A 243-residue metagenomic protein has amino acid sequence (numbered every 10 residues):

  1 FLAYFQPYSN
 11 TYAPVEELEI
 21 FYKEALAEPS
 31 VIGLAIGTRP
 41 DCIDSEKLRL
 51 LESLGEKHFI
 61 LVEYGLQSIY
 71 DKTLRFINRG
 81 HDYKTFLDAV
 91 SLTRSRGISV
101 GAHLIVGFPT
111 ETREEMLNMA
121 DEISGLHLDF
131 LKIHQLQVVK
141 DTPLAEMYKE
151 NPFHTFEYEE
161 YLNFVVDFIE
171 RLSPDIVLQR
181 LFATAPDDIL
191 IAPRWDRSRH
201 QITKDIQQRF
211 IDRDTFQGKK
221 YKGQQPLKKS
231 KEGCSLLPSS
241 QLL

Functional and structural regions predicted by a protein language model:
F1-H81, T85-A89, S95: Conserved SAM/AdoMet-binding glycine-rich loop
S9-A13, P40-I43, G107-E111, V139 (+1 more regions): Short, small-residue-enriched loops and turns at beta-alpha junctions that line or gate enzyme active sites
L18-K23, E52, T112-D129, Y158-E159 (+1 more regions): Short, electropositive alpha-helical surface patch
Y22, L26-G33, T38, M119-F156: N-terminal/domain-start segments enriched in small and hydrophobic, helix-friendly residues, covering either
E24, E28, L50-L54, L92 (+5 more regions): Alpha-helical structural signal in soluble globular domains
D71-R75, G101, E150: A short, mixed-charge helix-start or loop-turn motif at secondary-structure junctions
K84-P143, E159-T184: Conserved C-terminal portion of the radical SAM core fold that forms the substrate/S-adenosylmethionine-binding
V138-L243: Auxiliary Fe-S-binding modules of radical SAM enzymes
